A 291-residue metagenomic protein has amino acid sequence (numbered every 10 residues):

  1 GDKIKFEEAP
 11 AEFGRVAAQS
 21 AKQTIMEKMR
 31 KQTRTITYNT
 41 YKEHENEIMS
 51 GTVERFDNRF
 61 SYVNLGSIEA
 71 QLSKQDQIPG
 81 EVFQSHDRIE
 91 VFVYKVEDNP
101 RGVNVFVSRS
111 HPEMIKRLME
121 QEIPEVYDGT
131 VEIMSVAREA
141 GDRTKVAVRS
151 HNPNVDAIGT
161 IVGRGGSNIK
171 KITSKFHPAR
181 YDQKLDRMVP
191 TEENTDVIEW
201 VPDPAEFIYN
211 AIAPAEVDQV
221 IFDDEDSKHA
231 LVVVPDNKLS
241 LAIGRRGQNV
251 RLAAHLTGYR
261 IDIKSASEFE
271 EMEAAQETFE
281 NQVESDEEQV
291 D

Functional and structural regions predicted by a protein language model:
G1-D291: RNA-contacting regions in translation and RNA-metabolism proteins, encompassing KH/S1 modules where present
